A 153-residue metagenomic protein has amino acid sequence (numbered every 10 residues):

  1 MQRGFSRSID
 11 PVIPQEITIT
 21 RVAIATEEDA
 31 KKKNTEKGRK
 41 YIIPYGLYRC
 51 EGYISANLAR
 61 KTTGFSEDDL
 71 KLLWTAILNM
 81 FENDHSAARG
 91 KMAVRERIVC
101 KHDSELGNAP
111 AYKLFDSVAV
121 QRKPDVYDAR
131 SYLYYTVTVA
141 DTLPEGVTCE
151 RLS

Functional and structural regions predicted by a protein language model:
M1-S153: Basic polyanion-binding and macromolecular-assembly surfaces
